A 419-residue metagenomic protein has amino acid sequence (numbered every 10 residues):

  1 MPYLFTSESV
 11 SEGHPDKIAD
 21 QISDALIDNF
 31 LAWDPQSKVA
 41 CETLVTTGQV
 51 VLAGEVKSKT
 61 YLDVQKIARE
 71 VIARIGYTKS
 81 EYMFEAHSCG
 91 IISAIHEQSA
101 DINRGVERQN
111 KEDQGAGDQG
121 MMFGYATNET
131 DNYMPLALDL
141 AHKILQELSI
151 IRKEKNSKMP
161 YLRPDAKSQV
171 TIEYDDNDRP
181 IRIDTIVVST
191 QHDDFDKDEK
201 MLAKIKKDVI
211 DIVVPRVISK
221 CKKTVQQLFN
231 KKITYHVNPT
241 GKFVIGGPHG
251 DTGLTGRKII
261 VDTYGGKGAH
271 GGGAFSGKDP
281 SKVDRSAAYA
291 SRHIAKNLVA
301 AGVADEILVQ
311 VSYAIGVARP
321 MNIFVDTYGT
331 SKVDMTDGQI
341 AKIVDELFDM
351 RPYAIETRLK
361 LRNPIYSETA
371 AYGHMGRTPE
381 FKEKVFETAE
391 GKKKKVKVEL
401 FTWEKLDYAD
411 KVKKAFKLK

Functional and structural regions predicted by a protein language model:
M1-A40, K155, A409, A415: N-terminal, positively charged regions that mediate nucleic acid binding
T6, G48, K66, A73-I245 (+3 more regions): Glycine-rich, mobile lid/loop segments that gate access to catalytic sites or pores
E8-V10, H14-A19, G115-T130, V244-A269 (+2 more regions): Conserved phosphate/anionic-ligand binding catalytic regions in large, soluble enzymes, centered on
E12-L31, E129-I150, K278-G302: Alpha-helical support elements that line or immediately flank enzyme active sites and cofactor-binding pockets
S37-C41, A166-I172, I233-V237, V303-A314: A short glycine-rich, hydrophobically flanked beta-strand micro-motif that places a catalytic Asp/Glu for divalent metal
V39-S58, I315-R319: Short, charge-patterned binding micro-sites
T46, E306, Y313-K419: Internal helix-turn-beta structural module
K197-V299: Glycine-rich anion/phosphate-binding loop at the beta-strand->alpha-helix junction
